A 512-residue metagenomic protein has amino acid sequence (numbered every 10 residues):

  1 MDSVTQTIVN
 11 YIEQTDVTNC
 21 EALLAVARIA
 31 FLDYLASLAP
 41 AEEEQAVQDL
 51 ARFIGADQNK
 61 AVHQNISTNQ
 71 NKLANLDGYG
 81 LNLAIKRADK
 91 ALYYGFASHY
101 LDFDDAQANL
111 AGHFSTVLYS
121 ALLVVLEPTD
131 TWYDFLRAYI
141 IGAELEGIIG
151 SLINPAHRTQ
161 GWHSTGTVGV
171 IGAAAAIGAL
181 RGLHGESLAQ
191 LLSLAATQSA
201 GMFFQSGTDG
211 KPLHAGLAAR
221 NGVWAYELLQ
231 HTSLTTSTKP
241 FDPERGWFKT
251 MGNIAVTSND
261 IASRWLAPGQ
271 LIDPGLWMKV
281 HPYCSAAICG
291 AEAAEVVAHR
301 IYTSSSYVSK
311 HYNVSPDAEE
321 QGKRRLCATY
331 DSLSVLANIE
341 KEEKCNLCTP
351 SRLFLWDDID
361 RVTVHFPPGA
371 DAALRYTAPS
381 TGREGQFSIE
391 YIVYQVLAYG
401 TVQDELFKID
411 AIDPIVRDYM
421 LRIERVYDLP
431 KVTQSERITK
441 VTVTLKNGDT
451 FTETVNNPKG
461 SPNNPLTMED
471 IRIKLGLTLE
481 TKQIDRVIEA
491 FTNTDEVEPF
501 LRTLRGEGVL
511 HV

Functional and structural regions predicted by a protein language model:
M1-A111, G210, H214-R220, E227 (+1 more regions): Terminal-appendage/accessory-domain detector
L24, R28, L32, L118 (+3 more regions): Hydrophobic face of alpha-helices
H99-S151: Hydrophobic alpha-helical hairpins/lids featuring a short glycine-rich hinge
S115-Y119, V124, P128, L145 (+3 more regions): Short connector loops/turns at beta-strand edges and beta->alpha or beta->beta junctions
L118-V125, G142-E146, V170-R181, G222-L229 (+2 more regions): Buried hydrophobic packing segments
E127, Y133-R137, I141-W224, T236-E244: Glycine-rich, mobile lid/loop segments that gate access to catalytic sites or pores
